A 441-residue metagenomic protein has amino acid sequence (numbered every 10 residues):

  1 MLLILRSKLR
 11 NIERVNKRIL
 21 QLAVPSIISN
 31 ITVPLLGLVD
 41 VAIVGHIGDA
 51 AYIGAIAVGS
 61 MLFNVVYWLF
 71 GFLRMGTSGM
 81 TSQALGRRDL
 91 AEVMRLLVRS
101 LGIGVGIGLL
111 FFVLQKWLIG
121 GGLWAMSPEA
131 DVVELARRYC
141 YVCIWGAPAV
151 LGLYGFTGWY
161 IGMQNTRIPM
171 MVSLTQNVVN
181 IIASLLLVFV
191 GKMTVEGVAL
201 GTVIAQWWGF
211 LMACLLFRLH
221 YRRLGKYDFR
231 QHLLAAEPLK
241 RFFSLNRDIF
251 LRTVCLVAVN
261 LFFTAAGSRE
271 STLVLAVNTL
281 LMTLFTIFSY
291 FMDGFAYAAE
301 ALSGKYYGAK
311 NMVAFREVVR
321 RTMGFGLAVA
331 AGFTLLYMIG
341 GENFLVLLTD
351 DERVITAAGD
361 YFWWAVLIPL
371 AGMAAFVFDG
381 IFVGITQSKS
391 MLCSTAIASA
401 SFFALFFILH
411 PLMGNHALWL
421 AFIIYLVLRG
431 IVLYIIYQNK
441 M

Functional and structural regions predicted by a protein language model:
M1-A23, T81-P148, V179, V190-F250 (+2 more regions): Short alpha-helical transmembrane segments in multi-pass integral membrane proteins
K17, T32-V33, F70, F111 (+7 more regions): Alpha-helical transmembrane segments of multi-pass membrane transport proteins
Q21-D40, V142, L153, G162 (+5 more regions): Transmembrane helical elements of multi-pass membrane transporters/channels
S26, N30, A42, G79 (+15 more regions): Transmembrane alpha-helix boundary and packing residues in multipass membrane permease domains and related
L35-G54, L123-A130, L186-M193, V254-I287 (+3 more regions): Helix-terminus/linker motif at the lipid-water interface of multi-pass membrane proteins
V44-N64, L96, D131-L135, V195-E196 (+5 more regions): Interfacial/gating helices of multi-pass transporter permease domains
I53-V113, V150-P169, V277-I339, M373-T386 (+1 more regions): Small-residue-rich hydrophobic transmembrane alpha-helices
R74, V142-I161, P169-N180, V198-C214 (+4 more regions): Short runs within selected transmembrane alpha-helices of multi-pass transporters and secretion channels
